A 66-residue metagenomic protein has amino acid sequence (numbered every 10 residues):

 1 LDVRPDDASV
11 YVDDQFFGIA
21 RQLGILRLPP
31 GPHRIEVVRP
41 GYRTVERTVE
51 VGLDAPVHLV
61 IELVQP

Functional and structural regions predicted by a protein language model:
L1-P66: Short loop/turn and low-complexity linker motifs enriched in small/turn-promoting residues
